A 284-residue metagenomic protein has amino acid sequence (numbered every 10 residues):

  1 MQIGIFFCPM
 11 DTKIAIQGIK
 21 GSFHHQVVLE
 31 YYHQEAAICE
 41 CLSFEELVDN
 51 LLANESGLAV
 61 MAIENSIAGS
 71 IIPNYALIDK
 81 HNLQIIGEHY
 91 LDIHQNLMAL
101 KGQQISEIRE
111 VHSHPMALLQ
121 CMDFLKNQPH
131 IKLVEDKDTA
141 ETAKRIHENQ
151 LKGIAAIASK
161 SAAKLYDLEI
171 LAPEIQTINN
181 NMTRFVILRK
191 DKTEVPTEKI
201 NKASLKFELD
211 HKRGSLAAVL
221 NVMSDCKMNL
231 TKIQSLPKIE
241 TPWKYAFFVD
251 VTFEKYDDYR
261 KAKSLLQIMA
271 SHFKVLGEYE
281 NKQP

Functional and structural regions predicted by a protein language model:
Q2-P284: Domain-level signature for soluble enzymes in the chorismate/prephenate branch of the shikimate pathway
